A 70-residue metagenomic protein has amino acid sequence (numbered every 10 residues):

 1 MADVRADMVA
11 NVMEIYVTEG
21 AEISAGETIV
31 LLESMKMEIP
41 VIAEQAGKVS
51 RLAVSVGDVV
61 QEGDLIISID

Functional and structural regions predicted by a protein language model:
M1-A2, E19, I69-D70: Generic structural signal for short, solvent-exposed loop/turn connectors between secondary structure elements
M1-N11, T28-E44: Short beta-strand-turn/beta-hairpin segments enriched in glycine/proline and small hydrophobics that form edge-strand
M8, E14-T18, E22, R51-V54: Short histidine-centered loop motifs in beta-beta connectors
S24-P40, Q61-D70: Short hydrophobic beta/alpha edge segments that flank linear recognition/processing sites
G47, L52, G57-I66: PDZ-domain C-terminal substructure recognizer with occasional recognition of PDZ-binding tails
